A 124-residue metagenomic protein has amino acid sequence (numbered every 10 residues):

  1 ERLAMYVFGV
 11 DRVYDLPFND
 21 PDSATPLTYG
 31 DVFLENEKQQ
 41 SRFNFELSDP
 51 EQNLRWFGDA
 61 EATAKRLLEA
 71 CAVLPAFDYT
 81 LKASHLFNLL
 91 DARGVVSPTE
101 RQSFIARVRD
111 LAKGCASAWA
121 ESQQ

Functional and structural regions predicted by a protein language model:
E1-Q124: Class II aminoacyl-tRNA synthetase catalytic cores and aaRS-like
